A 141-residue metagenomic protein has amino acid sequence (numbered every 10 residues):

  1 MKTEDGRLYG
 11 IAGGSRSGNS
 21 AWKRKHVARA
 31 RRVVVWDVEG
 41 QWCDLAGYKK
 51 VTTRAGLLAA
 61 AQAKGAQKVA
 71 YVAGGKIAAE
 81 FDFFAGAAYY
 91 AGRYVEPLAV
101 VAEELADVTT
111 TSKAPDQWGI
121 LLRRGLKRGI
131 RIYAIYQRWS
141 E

Functional and structural regions predicted by a protein language model:
M1-G6, R24: Pre-Walker A adenine-sensing motif
K2, V38, A91-V95: Phosphate-handling catalytic cores of nucleic-acid transaction enzymes
L8-A12, V34, A70: Short hydrophobic/aromatic beta-strand immediately N-terminal to the Walker A/P-loop
Y9-V27, I77-E141: Conserved P-loop NTPase motor cores
R16-G56: Walker A/P-loop NTP-binding active-site region of P-loop NTPases, recognizing the glycine-rich GxxxxGKT/S
R31, A66, R128-I130: Short glycine-/polar-rich loops that comprise or flank the Walker A/P-loop and associated switch/sensor motifs
V35-W36, A70-A73, E103, A134-I135: Conserved beta-strand segments of the P-loop GTPase G domain that flank and frequently precede/overlap
L57-A79: Conserved P-loop NTPase mechanochemical-coupling segment
